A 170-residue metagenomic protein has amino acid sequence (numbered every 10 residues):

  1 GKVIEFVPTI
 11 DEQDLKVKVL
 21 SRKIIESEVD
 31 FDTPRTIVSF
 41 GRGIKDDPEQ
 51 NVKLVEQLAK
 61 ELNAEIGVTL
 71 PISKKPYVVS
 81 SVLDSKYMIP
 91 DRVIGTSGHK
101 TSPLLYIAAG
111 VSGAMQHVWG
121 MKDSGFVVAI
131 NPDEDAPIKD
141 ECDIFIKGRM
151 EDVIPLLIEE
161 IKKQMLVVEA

Functional and structural regions predicted by a protein language model:
G1-A170: N-terminal glycine-rich FAD/FM-binding segment characteristic of electron-transfer flavoproteins
